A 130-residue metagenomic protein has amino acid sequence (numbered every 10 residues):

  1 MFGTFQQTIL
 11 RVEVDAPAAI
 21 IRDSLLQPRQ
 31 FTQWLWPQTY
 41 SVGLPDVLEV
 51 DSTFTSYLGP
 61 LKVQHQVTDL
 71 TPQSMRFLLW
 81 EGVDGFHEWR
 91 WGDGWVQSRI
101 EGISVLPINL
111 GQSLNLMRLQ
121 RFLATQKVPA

Functional and structural regions predicted by a protein language model:
M1-P45: Hydrophobic ligand-binding cavity/cleft-lining segments
F5, L58-P60, G82-D84: Glycine-centered tight beta-turn/hairpin loop motif at sheet-sheet or coil-to-beta transitions
V12, V63-D69, G85-D93: Hydrophobic/aromatic beta-strand elements that line small-molecule binding cavities or substrate pockets in beta-rich
D23-P37, P72, M117, R121-V128: Short, intrinsically disordered, mixed-charge
V42, T55, P60-T71: A short, surface-exposed loop/turn module that caps and links secondary-structure elements
V47-D51, Q64-H65, E88-R90, R99: C-terminal and inter-domain tail/linker signature
V47-T55, D69-L78: Short, hydrophobic/aromatic-rich segments at coil-to-beta transitions
S74-A130: Beta-strand/loop substructures that line and gate deep hydrophobic ligand-binding cavities in soluble
